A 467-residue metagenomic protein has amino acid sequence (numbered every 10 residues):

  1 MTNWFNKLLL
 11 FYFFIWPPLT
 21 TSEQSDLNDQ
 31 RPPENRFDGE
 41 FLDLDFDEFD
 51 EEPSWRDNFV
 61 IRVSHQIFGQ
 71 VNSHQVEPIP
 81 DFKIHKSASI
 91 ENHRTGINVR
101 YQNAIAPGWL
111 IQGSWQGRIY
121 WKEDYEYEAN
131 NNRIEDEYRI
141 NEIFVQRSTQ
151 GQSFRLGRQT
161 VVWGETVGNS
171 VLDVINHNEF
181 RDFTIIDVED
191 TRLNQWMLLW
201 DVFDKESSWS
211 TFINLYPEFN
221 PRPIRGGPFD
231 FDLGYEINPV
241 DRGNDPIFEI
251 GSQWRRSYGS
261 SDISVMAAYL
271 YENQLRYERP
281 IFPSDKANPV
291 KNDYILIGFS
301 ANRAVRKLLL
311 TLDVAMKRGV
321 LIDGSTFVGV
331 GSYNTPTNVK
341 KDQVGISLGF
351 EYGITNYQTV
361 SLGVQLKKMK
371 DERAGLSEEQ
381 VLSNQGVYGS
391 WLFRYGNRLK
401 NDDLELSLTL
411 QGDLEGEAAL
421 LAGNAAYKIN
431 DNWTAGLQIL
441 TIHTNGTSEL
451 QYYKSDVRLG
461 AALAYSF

Functional and structural regions predicted by a protein language model:
W16-I90, G96, R100, D187 (+1 more regions): N-terminal periplasmic/intermembrane-space "pro-region" immediately following the signal or transit peptide
F59, P107-I111, G151-F154, E206-W209 (+5 more regions): Repeated loop/turn-to-beta-strand initiation elements of outer-membrane beta-barrel proteins
I61-V71, G113-I119, L156-R158, T211-L215 (+6 more regions): Transmembrane beta-barrel strands of outer-membrane/channel proteins
Q66, L270, F299-Q411: Detector for outer-membrane/organellar transmembrane beta-barrel domains, recognizing the amphipathic beta-strand
D81-S87, E126-R133, D182-I186, Y235-V240 (+6 more regions): Extracellular loop and loop/strand-boundary signature of outer-membrane beta-barrel proteins
H93-V99, Y138-I143, N194-L198, F248-S252 (+6 more regions): Hydrophobic, lipid-facing positions within transmembrane beta-strands of outer-membrane proteins
Q102-G227, G259, T444: Outer membrane beta-barrel
Y395, I439-T441, K454-F467: Outer-membrane beta-barrel "beta-signal"
